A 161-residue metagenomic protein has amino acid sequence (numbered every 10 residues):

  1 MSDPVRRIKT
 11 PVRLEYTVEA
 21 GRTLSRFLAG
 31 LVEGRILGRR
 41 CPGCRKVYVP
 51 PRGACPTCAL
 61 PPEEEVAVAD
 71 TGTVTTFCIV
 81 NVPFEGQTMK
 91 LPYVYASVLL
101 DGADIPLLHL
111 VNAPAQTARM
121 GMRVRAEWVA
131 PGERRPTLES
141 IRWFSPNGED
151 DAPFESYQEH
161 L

Functional and structural regions predicted by a protein language model:
M1-I36, R142-N147: A broadly conserved sequence feature marking short terminus-proximal activation segments in nucleic acid-centric
R35-G38, R52: Residues immediately within or flanking Cys/His clusters that coordinate Zn2+ in small zinc-binding modules
R40-G43, A54-L60: Short, cysteine/histidine-rich loop/knuckle motifs that typically chelate Zn2+
V49, P62-E64: Short functional micro-motifs and their immediate structural scaffolds
G72-V74: Conserved hydrophobic positions within beta-strands
D104-A115: Beta-strand/loop nucleic-acid-binding surfaces
A113-A126: Short nucleic-acid-contacting surface segments enriched for D/E, G, S/T with interspersed K/R
E127-Q158: OB-fold/S1-family single-stranded nucleic acid-binding modules
